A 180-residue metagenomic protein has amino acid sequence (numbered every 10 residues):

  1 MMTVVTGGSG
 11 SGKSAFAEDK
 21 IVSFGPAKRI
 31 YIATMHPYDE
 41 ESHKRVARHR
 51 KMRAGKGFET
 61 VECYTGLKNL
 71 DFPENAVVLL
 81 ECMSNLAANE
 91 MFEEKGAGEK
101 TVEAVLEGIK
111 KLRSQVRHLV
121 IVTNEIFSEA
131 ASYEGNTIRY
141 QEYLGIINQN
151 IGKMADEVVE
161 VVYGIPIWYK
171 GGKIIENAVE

Functional and structural regions predicted by a protein language model:
M2-P73: Conserved P-loop
T3-V5, R29, A76-N85, R117-I121: Generic beta-sheet signal
A17, H49, L79, N124 (+1 more regions): Residue-level signal for inorganic ion chemistry
P26, K51-G55, E81-C82, K100-V102 (+1 more regions): Short, surface-exposed linear patches
P26-A27, H43-A47, S84-N89, T123-F127: Generic detector of short, locally flexible boundary/turn motifs and exposed helical patches
M35, Y64, M83-S84, E125-I126 (+1 more regions): Short, flexible active-site-adjacent loop segments at beta-strand->alpha-helix junctions, enriched in small/polar
K56-T101: Helix-adjacent hinge/juxtasegments
A87-E180: Replace "adjacent to P-loop NTPase cores in ATP/GTP-dependent enzymes" with "adjacent to NTP-binding cores
